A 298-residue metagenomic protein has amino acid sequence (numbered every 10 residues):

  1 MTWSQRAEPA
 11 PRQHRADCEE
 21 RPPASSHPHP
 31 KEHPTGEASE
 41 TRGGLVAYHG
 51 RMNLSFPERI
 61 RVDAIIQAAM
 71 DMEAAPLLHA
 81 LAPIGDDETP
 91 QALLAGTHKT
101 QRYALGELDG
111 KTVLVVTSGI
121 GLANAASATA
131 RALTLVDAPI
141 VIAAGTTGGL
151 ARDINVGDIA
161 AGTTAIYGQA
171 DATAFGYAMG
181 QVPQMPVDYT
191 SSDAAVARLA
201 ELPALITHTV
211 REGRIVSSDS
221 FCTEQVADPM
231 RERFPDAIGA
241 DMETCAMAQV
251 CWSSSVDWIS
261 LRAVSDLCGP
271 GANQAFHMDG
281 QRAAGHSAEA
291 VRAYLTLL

Functional and structural regions predicted by a protein language model:
Q13-R15, P23, P34: Compositionally biased, intrinsically disordered low-complexity segments enriched in Pro/Arg/Gln/His
A47-Y48: Short, positively charged and aromatic/hydrophobic N-terminal segments
N53-S127: N-terminal short beta-loop-beta anion/metal-coordinating cradle
L150-F234: Mid-sequence, gly/pro-rich, charge-dense loop/helix-turn segments that line enzyme active sites
S220-N273: A C-terminal functional module that forms or caps the active site or interfaces directly with catalytic machinery
G269-L298: His/Asp/Glu-rich mid-to-C-terminal helical/loop segments that flank catalytic regions of hydrolases
